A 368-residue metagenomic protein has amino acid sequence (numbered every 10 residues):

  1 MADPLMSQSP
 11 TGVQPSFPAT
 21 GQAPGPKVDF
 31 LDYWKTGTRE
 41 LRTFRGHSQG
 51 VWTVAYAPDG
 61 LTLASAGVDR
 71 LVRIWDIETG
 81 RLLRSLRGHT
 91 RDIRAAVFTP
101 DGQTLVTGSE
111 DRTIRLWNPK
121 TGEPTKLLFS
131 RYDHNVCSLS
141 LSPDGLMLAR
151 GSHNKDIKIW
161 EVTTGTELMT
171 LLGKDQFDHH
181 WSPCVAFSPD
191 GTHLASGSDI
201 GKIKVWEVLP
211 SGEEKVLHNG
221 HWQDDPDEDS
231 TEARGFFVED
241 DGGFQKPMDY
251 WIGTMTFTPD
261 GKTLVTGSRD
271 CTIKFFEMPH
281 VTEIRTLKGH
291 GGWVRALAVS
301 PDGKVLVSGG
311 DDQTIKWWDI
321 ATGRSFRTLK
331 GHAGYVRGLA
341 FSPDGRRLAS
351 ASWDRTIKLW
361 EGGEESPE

Functional and structural regions predicted by a protein language model:
A2-E368: WD40-repeat beta-propeller superdomains and closely related acidic/aromatic-rich repeat-like regions
